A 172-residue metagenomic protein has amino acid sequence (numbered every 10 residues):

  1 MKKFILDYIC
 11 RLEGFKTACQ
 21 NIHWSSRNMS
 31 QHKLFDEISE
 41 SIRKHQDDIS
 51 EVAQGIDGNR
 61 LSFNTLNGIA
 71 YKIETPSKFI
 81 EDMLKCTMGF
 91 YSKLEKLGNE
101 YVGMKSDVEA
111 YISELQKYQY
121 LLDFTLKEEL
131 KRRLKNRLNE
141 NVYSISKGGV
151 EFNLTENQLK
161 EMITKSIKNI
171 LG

Functional and structural regions predicted by a protein language model:
M1, Y8, Q31, P76 (+1 more regions): Residue-level recognition of alpha-helical structural elements
L6, C10-E13, T17, D36 (+3 more regions): Generic structural signal for well-ordered, non-transmembrane alpha-helical segments in soluble/cytosolic regions
I9-E13, H23-S26, V52-A53, N59-A70: Long, contiguous binding/interaction regions
G14-E37, K93-M104: Helix-loop segments that flank and shape redox-cofactor active sites
S30-F63: Conserved alpha-helical segments that form or flank metal/cofactor-binding pockets of metalloenzymes
D48-A53, Y118-L126: Amphipathic alpha-helical coiled-coil segments
T65-L122: Acidic/histidine-rich alpha-helical segments that form the ligand environment of transition-metal centers
R133-G172: Protein-protein interaction and targeting regions used for scaffolding, dimerization, and localization
